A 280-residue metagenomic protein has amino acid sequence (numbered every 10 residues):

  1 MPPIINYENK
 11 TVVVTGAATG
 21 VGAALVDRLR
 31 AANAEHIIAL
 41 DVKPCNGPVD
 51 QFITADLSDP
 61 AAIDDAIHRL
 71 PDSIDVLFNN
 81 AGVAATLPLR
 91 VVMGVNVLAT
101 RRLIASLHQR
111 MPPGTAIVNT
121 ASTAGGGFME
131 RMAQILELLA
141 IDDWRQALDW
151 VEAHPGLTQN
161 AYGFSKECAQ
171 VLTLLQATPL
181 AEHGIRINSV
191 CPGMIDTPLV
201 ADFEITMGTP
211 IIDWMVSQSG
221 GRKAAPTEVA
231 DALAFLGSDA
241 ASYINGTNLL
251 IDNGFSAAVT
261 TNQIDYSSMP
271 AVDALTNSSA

Functional and structural regions predicted by a protein language model:
P2, N245-A280: Short C-terminal tail/terminal secondary-structure segment of NAD(P)H-dependent dehydrogenase/reductase domains
A18-D27: N-terminal Rossmann NAD(P)H-binding glycine-rich loop of SDR-like oxidoreductase domains
N46-A61: Rossmann-fold cofactor-recognition segment
A84-A85, R90, P113-E182, M194-I195: Catalytic loop of short-chain dehydrogenase/reductase
H154-Q159, T209-T227, T276: Catalytic Tyr-x(3-8)-Lys segment
A181, R186, I244-G246: Short, small/polar-rich loop/turn modules that mediate ligand/substrate recognition or access, typified
R222-I251, S256: C-terminal substrate-recognition "lid" of short-chain dehydrogenase/reductases
